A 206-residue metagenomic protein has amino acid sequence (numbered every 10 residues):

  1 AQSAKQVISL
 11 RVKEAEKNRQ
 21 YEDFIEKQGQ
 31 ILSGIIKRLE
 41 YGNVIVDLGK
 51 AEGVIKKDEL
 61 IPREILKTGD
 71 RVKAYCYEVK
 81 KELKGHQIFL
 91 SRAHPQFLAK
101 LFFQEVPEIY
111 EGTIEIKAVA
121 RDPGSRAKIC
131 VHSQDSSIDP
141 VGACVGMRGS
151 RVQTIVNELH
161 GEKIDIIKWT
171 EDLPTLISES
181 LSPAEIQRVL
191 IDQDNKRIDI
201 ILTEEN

Functional and structural regions predicted by a protein language model:
A1-N206: RNA-contacting regions in translation and RNA-metabolism proteins, encompassing KH/S1 modules where present
